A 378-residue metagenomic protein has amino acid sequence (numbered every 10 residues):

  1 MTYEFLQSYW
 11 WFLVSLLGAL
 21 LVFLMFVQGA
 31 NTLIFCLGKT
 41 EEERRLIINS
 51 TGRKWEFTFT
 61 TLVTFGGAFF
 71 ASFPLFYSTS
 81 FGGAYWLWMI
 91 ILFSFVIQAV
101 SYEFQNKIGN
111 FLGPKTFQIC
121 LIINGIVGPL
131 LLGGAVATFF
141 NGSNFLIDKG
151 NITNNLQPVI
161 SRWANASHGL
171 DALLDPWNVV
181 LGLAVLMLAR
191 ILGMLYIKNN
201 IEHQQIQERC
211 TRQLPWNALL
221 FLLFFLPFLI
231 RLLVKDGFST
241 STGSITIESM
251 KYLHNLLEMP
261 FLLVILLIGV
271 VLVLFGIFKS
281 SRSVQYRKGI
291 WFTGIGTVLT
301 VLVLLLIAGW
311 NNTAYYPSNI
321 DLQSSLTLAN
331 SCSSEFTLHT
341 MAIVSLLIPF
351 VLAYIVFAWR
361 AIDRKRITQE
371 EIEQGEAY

Functional and structural regions predicted by a protein language model:
M1-F59, V63-G66: N-terminal signal-anchor module of multipass membrane proteins
Q7-S15, P114-L132, E208-F221, V284-V298: Alpha-helical transmembrane segments and their helix-start/interface "positive-inside/aromatic belt" motifs in integral
V22-F35, V96-N110, N144-I152, L183-Q204 (+2 more regions): Juxtamembrane interface elements at the cytosolic ends of transmembrane helices in multi-pass membrane proteins
G52-P74, L130, G134, L223-P227: A generic, lipid-embedded transmembrane alpha helix
S80-W88, I97-V185: Membrane-interface helix-loop-helix junctions at boundaries between adjacent transmembrane segments
V136-R162, I230-S244, I307-D321: Membrane-helix interface motif
W163-L188, H254-V271, S331-V351: Hydrophobic alpha-helical transmembrane segments
I247-M250, Y316-T337: Short, membrane-exposed interhelical loops at transmembrane-helix boundaries
